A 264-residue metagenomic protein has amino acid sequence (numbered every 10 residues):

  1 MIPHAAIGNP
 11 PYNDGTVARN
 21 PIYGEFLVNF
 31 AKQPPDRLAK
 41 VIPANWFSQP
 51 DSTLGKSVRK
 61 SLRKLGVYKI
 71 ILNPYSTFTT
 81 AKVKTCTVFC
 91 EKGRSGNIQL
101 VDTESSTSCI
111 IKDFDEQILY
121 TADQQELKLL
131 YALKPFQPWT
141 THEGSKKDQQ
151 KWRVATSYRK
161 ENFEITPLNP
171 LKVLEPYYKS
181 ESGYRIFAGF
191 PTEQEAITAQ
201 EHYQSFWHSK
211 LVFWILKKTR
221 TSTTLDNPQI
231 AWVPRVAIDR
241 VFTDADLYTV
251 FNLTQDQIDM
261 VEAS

Functional and structural regions predicted by a protein language model:
M1-F136: Signature of N6-adenine DNA methyltransferases within the class I
I110-F242, D246-S264: Polybasic, glycine- and aromatic-enriched phosphate-binding surface used to engage nucleic acids
